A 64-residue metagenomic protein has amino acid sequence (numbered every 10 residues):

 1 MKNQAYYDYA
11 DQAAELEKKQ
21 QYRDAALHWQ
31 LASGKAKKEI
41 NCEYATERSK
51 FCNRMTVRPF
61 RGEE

Functional and structural regions predicted by a protein language model:
Y6-A13: Alpha-helical tetratricopeptide repeat
A13-A14, S33, K50: Conserved small-residue packing positions in alpha-helical repeats and bundles
E17-K18, K37: Hydrophobic/aromatic side-chain positions at a characteristic register within alpha-helices of tetratricopeptide repeats
Y22-R23, C42: TPR-repeat structural position
W29-Q30, A36: Inward-facing hydrophobic residues that define packing positions of alpha-helical scaffold repeats
K35-K37, T56: Alpha-helical junction/boundary sensor with strong preference for TPR arrays
S49-E64: Alpha-helical linker/edge segments of TPR/alpha-solenoid repeat scaffolds and analogous pre-/post-domain helices
